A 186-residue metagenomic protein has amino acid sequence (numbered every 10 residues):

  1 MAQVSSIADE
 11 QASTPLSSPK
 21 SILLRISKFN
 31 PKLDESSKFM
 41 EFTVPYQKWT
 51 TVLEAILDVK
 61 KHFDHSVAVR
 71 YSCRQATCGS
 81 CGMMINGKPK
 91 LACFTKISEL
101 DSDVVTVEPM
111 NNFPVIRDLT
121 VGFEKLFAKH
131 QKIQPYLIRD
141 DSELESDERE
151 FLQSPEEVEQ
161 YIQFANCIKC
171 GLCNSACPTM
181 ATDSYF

Functional and structural regions predicted by a protein language model:
A2-F186: Signature of N-terminal electron-transfer/Fe-S-associated modules in redox systems
